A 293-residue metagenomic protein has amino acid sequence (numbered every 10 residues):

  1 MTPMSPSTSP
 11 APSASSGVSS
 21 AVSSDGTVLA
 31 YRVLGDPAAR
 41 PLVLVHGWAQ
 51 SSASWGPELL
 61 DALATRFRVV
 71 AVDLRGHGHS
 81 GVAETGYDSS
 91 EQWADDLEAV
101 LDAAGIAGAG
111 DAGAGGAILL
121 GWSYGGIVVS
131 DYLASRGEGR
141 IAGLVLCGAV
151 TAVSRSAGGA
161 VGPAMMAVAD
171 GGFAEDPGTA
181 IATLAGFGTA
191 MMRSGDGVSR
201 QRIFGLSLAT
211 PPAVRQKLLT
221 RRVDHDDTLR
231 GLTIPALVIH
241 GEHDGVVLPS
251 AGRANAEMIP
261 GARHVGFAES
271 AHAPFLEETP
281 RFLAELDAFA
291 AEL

Functional and structural regions predicted by a protein language model:
T27-A83: Conserved HGGG/HGGXW glycine-rich cap/lid loop of the alpha/beta-hydrolase fold
P57, A71-L120, Y124, A284: Active-site loop/oxyanion-hole signature of alpha/beta-hydrolase fold enzymes
S130-E175: Flexible "cap/lid" loop of the alpha/beta hydrolase fold
R155-S156, E175-R230: Conserved alpha/beta-hydrolase catalytic His-Asp/Glu region
L232, V238-H240: Short beta-strand/loop motif that positions the catalytic acidic residue of the alpha/beta-hydrolase fold
I234, L248-E257: Short alpha-helix in the alpha/beta-hydrolase fold that links the catalytic acid
H243-V247: Acidic catalytic loop of the alpha/beta-hydrolase fold
A262-L293: Catalytic active-site module of serine/aspartate enzymes centered on a nucleophile-bearing elbow/loop
